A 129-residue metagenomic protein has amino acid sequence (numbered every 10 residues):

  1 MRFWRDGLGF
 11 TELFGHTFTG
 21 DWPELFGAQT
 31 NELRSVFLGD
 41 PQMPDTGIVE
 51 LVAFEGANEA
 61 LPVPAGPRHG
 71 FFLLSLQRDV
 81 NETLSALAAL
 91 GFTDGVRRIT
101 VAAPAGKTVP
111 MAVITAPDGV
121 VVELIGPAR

Functional and structural regions predicted by a protein language model:
M1-D45, E82, A105-K107: Core segments of cupin and vicinal oxygen chelate
W4, T46-L51, F71, V122-L124: Short, structured motif recognition centered on aromatic/hydrophobic residues
G15, F37, V49-E50, L76 (+1 more regions): Vicinal oxygen chelate
F26-T30, V63-P64, V113: Short glycine-biased active-site loop of nucleotidyltransferases that positions the nucleotide triphosphate and helps
P44-T46, E59-A60, G119-V120: Short, charged/polar, Gly/Pro-enriched secondary-structure boundary elements
A53-G56: Acetyl-CoA-dependent GNAT
P62-P67, S85: Long, charged/polar, surface-exposed segments that mediate recognition or autoinhibition
P67-L73: Eukaryotic phosphotyrosine signaling hubs
